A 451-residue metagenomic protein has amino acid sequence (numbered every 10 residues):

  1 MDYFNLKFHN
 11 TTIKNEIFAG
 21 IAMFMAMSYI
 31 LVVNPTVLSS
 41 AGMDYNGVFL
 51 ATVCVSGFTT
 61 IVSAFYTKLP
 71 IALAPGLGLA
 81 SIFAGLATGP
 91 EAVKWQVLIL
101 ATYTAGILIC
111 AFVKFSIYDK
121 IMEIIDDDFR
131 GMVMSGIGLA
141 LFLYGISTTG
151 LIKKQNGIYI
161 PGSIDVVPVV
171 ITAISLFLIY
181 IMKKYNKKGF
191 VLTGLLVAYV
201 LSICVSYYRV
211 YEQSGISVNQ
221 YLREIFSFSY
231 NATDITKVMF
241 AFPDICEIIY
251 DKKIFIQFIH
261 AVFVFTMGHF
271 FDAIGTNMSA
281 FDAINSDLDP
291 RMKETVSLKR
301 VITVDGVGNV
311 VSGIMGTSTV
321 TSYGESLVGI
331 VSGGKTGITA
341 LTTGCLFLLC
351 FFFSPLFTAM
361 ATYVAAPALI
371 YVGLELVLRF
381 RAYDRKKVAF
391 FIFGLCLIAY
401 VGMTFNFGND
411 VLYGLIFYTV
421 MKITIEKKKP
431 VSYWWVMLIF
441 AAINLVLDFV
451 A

Functional and structural regions predicted by a protein language model:
M1-G47, P161, L195, Y199-K299 (+1 more regions): Helix-loop-helix hairpins and the membrane-proximal interhelical loops of multi-pass alpha-helical transport proteins
M1-N34, V55, G76-G85, G89-I137 (+1 more regions): Helix-loop-helix junctions within the multi-pass membrane cores of secondary transporters/permeases
M25-Y29, Y66-G76, F112, K187 (+4 more regions): Short helix-coil transition sites and intra-membrane helix breaks within transmembrane domains of multi-pass
L31-V32, S56, S81, F115 (+8 more regions): A generic alpha-helix surface/boundary motif
G42-I61: Loop-to-helix transition at the N-terminal end of transmembrane alpha-helices
D44-Y45, L69, K94, K188 (+1 more regions): Membrane-helix interface segments
T59-I71, I181-K183, V264-D272, D305-M315 (+4 more regions): Transmembrane alpha-helix interface/packing and boundary motifs in multi-pass membrane proteins, characterized by
E91-Y208, L341-A451: Membrane-embedded alpha-helical modules
